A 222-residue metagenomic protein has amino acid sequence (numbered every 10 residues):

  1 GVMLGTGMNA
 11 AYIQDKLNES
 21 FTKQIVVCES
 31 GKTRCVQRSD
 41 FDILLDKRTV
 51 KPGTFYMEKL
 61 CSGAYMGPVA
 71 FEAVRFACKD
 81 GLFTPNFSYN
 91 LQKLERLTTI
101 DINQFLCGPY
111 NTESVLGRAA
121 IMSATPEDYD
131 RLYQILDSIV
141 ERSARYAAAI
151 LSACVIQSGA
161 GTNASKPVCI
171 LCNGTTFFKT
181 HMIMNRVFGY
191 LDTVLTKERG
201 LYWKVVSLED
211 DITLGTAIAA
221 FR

Functional and structural regions predicted by a protein language model:
G1-V2, M8-I13: Short beta-strand scaffold segments in enzyme catalytic cores
Y12-D15, D40: A short secondary-structure junction signal
Q14, K32, T176: A broadly conserved detector of short glycine/acidic/proline-rich loop/turn motifs that flank catalytic sites and bind
L17, L44-R222: ATP-binding/phosphotransfer module of carbohydrate and carboxylate kinases, centering on a glycine-rich
E19-T22: Beta-strand initiation motifs
I25-F55: E2/UBC-UEV (E2-variant) core
